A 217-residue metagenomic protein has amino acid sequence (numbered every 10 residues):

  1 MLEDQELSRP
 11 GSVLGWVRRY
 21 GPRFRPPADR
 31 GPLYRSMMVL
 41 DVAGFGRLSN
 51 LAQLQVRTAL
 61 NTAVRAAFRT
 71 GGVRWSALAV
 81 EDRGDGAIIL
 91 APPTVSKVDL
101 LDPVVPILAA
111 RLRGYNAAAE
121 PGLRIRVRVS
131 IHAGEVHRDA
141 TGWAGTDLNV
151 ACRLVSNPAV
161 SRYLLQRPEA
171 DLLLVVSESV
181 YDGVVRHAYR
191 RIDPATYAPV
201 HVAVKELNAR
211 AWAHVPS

Functional and structural regions predicted by a protein language model:
M1-R19, P168-S217: Intrinsically disordered, glycine/charged-rich C-terminal tails and inter-domain linkers that flank nucleotidyl cyclase
L2-L100: Catalytic NTP-binding/metal-coordinating core of nucleotidyl cyclase/transferase enzymes
R30-P32, D82, R124, E169 (+1 more regions): A generic fold-level signal
V39, F45, A144, Y181 (+1 more regions): Broad hydrophobic/π-residue packing in well-ordered secondary structure
L40, G84-G86, G142-G145, E206: Glycine-centered flexibility motif
V64-R65, I107, H201: Short, charged/polar low-complexity linear motifs in solvent-exposed/disordered segments
T94-A198: Catalytic beta-strand-to-alpha-helix segment of the class III nucleotidyl cyclase homology domain
